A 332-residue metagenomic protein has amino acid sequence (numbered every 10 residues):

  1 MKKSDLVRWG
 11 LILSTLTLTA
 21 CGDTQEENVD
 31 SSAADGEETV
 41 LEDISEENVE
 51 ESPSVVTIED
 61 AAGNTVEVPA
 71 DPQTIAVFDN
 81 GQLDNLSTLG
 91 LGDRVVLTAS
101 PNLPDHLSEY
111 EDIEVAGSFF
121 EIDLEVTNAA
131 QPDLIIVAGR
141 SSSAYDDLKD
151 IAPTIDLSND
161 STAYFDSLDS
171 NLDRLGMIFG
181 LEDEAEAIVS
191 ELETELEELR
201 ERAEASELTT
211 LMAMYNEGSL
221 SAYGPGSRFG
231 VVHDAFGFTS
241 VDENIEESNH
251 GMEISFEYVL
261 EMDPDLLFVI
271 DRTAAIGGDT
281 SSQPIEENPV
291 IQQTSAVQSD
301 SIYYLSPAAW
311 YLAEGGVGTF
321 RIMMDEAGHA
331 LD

Functional and structural regions predicted by a protein language model:
K2-G10, C21-G81, D183-L211, R272-S281 (+2 more regions): Bacterial Sec-exported substrate-binding components of ABC uptake systems
D60-G63, N102, A116-L124, E246-F256: Short helix-initiation/N-cap motifs at beta->coil->alpha
T74, D265-D332: Structured C-terminal subdomain patch of bacterial secreted/periplasmic proteins
T74-V126: A short, structured surface patch at a secondary-structure boundary
P101-P104, S221-M252, P307: Alpha-helical, coiled-coil/dimerization segments enriched in small aliphatic residues
T127, Q131-V137, P153, V259 (+1 more regions): Proline-aspartate-enriched helix->loop->beta-strand connector
P153-E217, A313-D332: Extracytoplasmic substrate-binding proteins
